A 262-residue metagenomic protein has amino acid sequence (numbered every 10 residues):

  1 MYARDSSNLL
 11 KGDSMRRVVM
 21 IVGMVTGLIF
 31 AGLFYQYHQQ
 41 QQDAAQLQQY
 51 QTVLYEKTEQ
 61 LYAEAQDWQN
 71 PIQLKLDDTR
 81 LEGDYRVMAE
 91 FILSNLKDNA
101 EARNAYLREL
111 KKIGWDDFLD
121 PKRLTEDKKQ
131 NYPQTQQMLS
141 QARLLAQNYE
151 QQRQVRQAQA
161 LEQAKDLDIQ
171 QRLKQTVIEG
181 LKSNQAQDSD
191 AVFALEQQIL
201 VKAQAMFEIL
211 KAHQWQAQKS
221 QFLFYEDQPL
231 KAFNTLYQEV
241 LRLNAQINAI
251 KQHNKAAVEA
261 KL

Functional and structural regions predicted by a protein language model:
M1-S14: Short, Lys/Arg-enriched N-terminal segments with co-localized hydrophobic residues within the first ~10-30 amino acids
S14-I21, V192: Alpha-helical transmembrane segments of integral membrane proteins
V18-V19, G23, G27-K129: Leu/Val/Ala/Ile-rich N-terminal alpha-helices, chiefly Sec-type signal peptides and the beginnings
Q49, V87, A105, R172-V177 (+2 more regions): Exposed alpha-helical structural elements
M88-N95, M138-L145, V192-I199, Y225 (+1 more regions): Amphipathic alpha-helix face/heptad-repeat signature
Y106, L110-I113, D117, R156 (+4 more regions): Leucine-rich amphipathic alpha-helices with coiled-coil/heptad-repeat character
K111, W115-L223: Extended amphipathic alpha-helical interaction segments
K202-L262: Extracytoplasmic/luminal low-complexity segments enriched in Pro/Gly and acidic/polar residues that act as flexible
